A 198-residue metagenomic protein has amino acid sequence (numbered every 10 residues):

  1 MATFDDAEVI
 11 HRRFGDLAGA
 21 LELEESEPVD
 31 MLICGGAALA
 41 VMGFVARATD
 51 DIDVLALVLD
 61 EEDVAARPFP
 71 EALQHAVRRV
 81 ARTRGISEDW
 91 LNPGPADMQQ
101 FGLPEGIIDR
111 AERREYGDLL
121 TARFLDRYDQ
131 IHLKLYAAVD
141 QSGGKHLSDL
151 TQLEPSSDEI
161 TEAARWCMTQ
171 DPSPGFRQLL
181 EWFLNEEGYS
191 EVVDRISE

Functional and structural regions predicted by a protein language model:
M1-E198: Compositionally biased terminal segments of proteins
